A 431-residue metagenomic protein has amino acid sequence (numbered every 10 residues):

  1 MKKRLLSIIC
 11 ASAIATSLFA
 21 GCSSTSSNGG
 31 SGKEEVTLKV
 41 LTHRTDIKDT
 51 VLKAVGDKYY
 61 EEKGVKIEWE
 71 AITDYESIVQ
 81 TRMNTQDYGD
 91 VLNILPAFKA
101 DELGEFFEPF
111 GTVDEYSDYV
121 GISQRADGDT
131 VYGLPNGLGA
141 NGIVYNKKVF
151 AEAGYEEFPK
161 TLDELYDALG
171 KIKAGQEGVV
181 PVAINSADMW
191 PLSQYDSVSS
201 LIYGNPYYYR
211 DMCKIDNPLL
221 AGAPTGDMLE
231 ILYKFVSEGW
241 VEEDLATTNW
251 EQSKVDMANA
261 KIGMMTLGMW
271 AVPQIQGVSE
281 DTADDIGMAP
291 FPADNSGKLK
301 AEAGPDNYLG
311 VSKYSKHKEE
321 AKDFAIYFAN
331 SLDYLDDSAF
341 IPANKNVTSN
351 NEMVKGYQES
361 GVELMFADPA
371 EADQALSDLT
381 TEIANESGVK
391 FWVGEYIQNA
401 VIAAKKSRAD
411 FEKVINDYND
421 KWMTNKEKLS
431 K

Functional and structural regions predicted by a protein language model:
R4-C10, C22-K99, E280, N295-G297 (+3 more regions): Conserved N-terminal structural module of periplasmic/extracytoplasmic solute-binding proteins
S17-G21: C-terminal motif of bacterial Sec signal peptides marking the signal peptidase cleavage site
D57, E62, K66, A153 (+2 more regions): Extracytoplasmic/periplasmic substrate-recognition and gating elements
L95-G142, K148, Y166, E177 (+1 more regions): Hinge/lid segment of periplasmic solute-binding proteins
E108-S123, S186, Y203-D227, G277-D281 (+2 more regions): Short, solvent-exposed loop/beta-turn-alpha elements that line the ligand-binding surface or hinge of extracytoplasmic
T130-L134, N141, Y166-N217, I262: Extracytoplasmic/periplasmic solute-binding protein
P135, A303, P342-K345, G361-E427: C-terminal capping/gating helix-and-loop segments adjacent to ligand/active sites or protein-protein/ligand interfaces
L169-G170, K214-A246: Glycine-centered hinge/linker elements that transmit conformational signals in sensory and ligand-binding systems
